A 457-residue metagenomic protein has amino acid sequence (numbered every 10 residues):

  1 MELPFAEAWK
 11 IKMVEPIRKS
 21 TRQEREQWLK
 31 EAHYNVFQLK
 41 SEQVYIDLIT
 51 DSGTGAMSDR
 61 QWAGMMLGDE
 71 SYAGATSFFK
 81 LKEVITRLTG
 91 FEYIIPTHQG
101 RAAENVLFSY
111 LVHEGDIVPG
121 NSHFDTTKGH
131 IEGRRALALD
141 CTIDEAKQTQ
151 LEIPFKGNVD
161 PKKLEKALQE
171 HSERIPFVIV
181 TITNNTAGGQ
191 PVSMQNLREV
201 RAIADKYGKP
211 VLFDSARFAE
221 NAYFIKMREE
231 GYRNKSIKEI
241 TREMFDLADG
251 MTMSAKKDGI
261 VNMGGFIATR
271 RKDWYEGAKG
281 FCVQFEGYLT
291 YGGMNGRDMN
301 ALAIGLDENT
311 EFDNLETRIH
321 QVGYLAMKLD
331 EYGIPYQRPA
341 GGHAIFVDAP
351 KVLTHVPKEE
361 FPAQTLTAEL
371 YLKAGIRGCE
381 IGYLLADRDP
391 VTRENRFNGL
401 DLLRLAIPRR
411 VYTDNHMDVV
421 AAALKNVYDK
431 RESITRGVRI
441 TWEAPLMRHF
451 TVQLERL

Functional and structural regions predicted by a protein language model:
E2-Y34, Q38-G55, Q61, E70-I94 (+2 more regions): Conserved PLP-enzyme active-site core in the AAT-like
L137-D140, T269, W274-G277, R297 (+1 more regions): Flexible glycine/proline-rich, aromatic-decorated loop/lid segments
V192, F346-F361, P390-R396, H449-E455: Short glycine/threonine-rich loop-to-helix capping motif typified by GTGT followed within a few residues by an Asp-Pro
K256-D258, R318, E359-E369, K373-A374: Phosphate/diphosphate-binding loops
Y275-E276, T354-P362, R410-V419: Short, conserved charged micro-motifs
L289-G296, L315-R318, G333-A340, I381 (+1 more regions): Flexible, glycine/charged-enriched surface loops at secondary-structure junctions
N309, K373, L385-L457: PLP-dependent enzyme catalytic core of the Aspartate aminotransferase-like
V322-G323, Q337-A349: Conserved glycine-rich beta-strand-loop-beta hairpin in the small C-terminal domain of fold type I
